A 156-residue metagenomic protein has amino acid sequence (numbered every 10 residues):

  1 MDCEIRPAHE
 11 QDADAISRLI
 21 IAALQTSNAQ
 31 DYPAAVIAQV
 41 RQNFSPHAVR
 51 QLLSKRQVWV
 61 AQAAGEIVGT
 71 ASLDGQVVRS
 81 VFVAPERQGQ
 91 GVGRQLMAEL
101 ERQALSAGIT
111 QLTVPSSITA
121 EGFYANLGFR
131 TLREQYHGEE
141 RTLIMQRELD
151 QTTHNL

Functional and structural regions predicted by a protein language model:
M1-D14, D150-L156: Conserved N-terminal entry element of GNAT/NAT acetyltransferase domains
S17, I21-H47: Conserved GNAT-fold acetyl-CoA-binding loop/helix
F44-V60, V77: A short helix-loop-beta-strand connector motif used in the catalytic cores of GNAT acetyltransferases and, in some
Q57-G69: Conserved beta-hairpin
V78-Q88: A short, internal acetyl-CoA/4′-phosphopantetheine-binding micro-motif in the GNAT/acyltransferase core
G89-R102, N126: Conserved acetyl-CoA-binding loop-helix of GNAT-fold acetyltransferases
R94, I118-I144: Conserved active-site alpha-helix within GNAT-family acetyltransferase domains
A104-S117: Conserved GNAT acetyl-CoA-binding A-motif
